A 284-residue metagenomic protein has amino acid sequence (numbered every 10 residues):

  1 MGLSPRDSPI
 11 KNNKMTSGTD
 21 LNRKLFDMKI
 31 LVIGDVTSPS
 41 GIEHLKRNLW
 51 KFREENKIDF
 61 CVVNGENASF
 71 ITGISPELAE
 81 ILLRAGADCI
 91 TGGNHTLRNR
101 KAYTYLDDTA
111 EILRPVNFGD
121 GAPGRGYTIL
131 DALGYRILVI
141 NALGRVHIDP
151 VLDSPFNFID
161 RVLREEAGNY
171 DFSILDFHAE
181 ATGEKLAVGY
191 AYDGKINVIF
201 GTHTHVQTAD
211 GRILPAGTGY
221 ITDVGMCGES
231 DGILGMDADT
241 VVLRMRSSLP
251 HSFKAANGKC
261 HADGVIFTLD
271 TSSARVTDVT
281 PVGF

Functional and structural regions predicted by a protein language model:
M1-P5, P9-I10: Intrinsically disordered, low-complexity segments enriched in serine/proline and basic residues
P5, T16-G18, A256: Intrinsically disordered, low-complexity segments enriched in small/polar residues
K11-K14, G18-D27: Short, Lys/Arg-enriched N-terminal segments with co-localized hydrophobic residues within the first ~10-30 amino acids
N22-F284: Acidic, metal/ion-coordinating pockets
